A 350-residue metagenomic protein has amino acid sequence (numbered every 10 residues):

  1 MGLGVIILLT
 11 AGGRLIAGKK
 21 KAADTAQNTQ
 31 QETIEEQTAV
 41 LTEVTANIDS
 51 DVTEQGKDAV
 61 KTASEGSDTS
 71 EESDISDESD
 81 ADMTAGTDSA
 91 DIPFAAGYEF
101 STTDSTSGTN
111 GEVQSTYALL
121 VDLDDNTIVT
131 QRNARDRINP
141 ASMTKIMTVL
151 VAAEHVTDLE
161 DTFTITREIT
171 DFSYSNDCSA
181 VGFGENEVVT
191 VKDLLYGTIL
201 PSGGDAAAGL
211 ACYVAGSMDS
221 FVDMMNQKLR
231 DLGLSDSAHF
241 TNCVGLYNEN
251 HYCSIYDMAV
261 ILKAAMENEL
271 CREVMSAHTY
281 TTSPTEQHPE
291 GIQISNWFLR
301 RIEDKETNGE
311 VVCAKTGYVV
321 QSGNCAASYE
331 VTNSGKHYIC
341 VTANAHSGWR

Functional and structural regions predicted by a protein language model:
M1-A63, E72, D77-T102, N110 (+8 more regions): Structured C-terminal helix/loop/strand segments within mature extracytoplasmic catalytic/sensor domains
Q37, E43, D231, S235 (+1 more regions): Domain-terminus/edge residues, biased toward the C-terminal soluble/receptor-binding domains of extracytoplasmic
D77, D82-Y256, A265-E269: Active-site-adjacent loops and short helices of periplasmic peptidoglycan-processing enzymes
